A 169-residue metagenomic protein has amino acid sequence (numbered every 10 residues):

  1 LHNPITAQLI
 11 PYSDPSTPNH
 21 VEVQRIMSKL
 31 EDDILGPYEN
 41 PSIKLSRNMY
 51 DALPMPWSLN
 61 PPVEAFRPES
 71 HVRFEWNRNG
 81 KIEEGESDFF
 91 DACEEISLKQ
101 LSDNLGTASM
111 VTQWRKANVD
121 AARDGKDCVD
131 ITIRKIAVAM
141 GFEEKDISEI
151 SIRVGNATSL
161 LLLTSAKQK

Functional and structural regions predicted by a protein language model:
L1-E95: Conserved catalytic/acceptor-binding region of the Class I
S58-K169: Conserved Class I S-adenosyl-L-methionine
